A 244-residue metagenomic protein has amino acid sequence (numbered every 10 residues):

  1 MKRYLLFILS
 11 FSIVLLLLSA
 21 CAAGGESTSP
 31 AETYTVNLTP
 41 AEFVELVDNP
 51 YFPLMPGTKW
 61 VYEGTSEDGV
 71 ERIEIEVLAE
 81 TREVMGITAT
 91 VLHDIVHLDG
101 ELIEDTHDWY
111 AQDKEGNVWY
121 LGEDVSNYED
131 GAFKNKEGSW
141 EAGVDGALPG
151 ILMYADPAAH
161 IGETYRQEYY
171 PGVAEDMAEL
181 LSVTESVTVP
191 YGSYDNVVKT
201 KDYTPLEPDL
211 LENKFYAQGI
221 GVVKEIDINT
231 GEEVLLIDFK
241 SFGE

Functional and structural regions predicted by a protein language model:
M1-L9: Bacterial N-terminal signal peptides that target proteins for export
L18-A20: C-terminal motif of bacterial Sec signal peptides marking the signal peptidase cleavage site
A22-G24: Bacterial signal peptide processing site
S27-E244: Conserved functional acidic sites
